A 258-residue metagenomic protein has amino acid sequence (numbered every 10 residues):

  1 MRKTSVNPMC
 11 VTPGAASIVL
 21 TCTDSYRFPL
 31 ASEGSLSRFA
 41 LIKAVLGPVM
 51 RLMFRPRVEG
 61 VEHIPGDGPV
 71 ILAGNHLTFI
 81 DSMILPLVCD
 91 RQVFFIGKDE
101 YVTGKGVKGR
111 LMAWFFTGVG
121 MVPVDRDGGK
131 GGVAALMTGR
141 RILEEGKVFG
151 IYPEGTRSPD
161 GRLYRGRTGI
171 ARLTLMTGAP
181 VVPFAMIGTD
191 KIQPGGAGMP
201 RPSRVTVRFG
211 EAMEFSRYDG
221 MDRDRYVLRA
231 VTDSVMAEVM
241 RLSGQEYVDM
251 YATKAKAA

Functional and structural regions predicted by a protein language model:
R2-S5, C10, S17: Low-acidity, Ser/Thr- and Arg-rich intrinsically disordered low-complexity segments
I18-R38, V133-A258: Non-catalytic C-terminal accessory region of glycerolipid acyltransferases and related lyso-lipid remodeling enzymes
T21-E59, R91, V107-V119: A transmembrane-helix-recognition feature enriched in membrane-embedded lipid enzymes and envelope glyco-/phospholipid
V45-G47, G118-R126, P153-R157: Short, basic, glycine/proline-bearing loop/turn elements
R51, P65-G129: Catalytic core of membrane glycerolipid acyltransferases/transacylases, capturing the structured, soluble-facing
R51-V58, G131-V133, T189-K191: Short gly/ser/thr-rich secondary-structure transition/capping motifs
R57-D67: Membrane-interface helix-loop junction between the first two transmembrane segments
G60, N75, G97-K98, G120 (+2 more regions): A secondary-structure boundary/capping signal
